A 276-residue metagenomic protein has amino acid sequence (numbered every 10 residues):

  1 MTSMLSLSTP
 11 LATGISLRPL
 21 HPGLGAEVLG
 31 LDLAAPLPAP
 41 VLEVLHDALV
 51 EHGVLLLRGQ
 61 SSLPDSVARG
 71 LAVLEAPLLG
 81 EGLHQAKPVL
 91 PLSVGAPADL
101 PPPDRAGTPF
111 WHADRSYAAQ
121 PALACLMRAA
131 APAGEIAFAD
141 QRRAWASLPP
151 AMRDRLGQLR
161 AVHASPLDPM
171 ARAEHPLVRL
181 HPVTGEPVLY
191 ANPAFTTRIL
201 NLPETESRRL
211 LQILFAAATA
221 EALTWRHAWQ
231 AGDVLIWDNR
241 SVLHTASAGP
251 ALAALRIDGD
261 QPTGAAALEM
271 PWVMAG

Functional and structural regions predicted by a protein language model:
T2-D233, R240-G276: Non-heme Fe(II) oxygenase catalytic core, chiefly the N-lobe of the double-stranded beta-helix
